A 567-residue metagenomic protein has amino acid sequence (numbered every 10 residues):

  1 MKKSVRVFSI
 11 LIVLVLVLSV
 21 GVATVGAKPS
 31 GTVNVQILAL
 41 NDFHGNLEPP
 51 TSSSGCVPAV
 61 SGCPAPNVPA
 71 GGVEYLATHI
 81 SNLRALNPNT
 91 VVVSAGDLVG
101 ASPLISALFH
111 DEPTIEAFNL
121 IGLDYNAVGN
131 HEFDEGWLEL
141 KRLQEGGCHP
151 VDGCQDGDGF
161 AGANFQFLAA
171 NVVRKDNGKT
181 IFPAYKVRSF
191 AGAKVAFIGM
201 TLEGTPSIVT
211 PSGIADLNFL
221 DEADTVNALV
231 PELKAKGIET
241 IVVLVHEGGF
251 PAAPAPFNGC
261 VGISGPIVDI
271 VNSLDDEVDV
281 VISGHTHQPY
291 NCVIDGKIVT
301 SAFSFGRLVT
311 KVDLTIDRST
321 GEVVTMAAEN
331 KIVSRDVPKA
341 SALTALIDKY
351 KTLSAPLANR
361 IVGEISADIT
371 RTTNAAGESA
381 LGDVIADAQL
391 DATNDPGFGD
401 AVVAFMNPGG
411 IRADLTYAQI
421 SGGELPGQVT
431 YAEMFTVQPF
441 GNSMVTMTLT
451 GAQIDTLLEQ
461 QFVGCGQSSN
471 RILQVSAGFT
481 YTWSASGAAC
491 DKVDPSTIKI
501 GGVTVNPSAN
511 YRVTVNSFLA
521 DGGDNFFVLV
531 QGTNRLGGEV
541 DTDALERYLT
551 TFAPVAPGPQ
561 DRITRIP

Functional and structural regions predicted by a protein language model:
M1-I10: Bacterial N-terminal signal peptides that target proteins for export
I10-S19: Bacterial N-terminal signal peptides
A27-V337, A380-D391, G397, A404 (+3 more regions): Acidic, metal/ion-coordinating pockets
G31-Q36, L40, N46-S52, A59 (+8 more regions): Feature captures C-terminal
P338-I347, D383: Conserved, carboxylate-rich catalytic/transport cores that coordinate ions
T344-V362: Acidic, glycine-rich low-complexity/disordered segments
N359-E378: Glycine-rich phosphate/diphosphate-binding loops and the adjacent beta-loop-alpha structural elements that coordinate
